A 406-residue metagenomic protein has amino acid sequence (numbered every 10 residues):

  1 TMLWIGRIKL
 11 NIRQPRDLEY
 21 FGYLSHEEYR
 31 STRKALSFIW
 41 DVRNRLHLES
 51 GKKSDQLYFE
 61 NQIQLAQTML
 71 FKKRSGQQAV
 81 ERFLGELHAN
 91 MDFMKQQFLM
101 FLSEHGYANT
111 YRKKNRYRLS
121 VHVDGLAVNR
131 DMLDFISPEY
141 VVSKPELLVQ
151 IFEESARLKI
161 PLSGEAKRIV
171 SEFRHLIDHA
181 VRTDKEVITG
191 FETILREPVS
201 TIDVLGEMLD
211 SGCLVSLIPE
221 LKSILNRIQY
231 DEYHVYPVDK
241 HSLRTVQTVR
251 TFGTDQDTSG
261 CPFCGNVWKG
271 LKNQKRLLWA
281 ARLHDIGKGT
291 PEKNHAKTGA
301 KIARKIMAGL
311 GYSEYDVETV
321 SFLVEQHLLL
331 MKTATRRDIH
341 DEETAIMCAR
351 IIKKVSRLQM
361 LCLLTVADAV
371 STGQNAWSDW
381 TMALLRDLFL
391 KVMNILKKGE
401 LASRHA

Functional and structural regions predicted by a protein language model:
T1-H234, R304: Non-catalytic interface/linker regions that flank or bridge core catalytic/transmembrane domains
L3, E153, G206, Q247 (+2 more regions): Generic alpha-helical structural context detector
I5-I8, V249, E292-K293, A376: Short, function-defining helix-loop hinge/capping sites that tune catalysis or transport
R16-D41, L48, Q67, K72 (+2 more regions): Divalent metal-dependent catalytic cores for phosphoryl transfer on phosphate-bearing substrates
Y58-Q64, Y111-R116, A166-H175, L221-R227 (+6 more regions): A glycine-rich phosphate-binding loop feature that marks nucleotide/adenosyl-phosphate handling sites
Y117-F135, D210-Y230, Y236-A281, I286 (+1 more regions): Active-site-adjacent "gating/activation" loops or surface patches in catalytic cores
K397, L401-A406: Extended, charge-enriched "interface" segments that sit outside catalytic cores
